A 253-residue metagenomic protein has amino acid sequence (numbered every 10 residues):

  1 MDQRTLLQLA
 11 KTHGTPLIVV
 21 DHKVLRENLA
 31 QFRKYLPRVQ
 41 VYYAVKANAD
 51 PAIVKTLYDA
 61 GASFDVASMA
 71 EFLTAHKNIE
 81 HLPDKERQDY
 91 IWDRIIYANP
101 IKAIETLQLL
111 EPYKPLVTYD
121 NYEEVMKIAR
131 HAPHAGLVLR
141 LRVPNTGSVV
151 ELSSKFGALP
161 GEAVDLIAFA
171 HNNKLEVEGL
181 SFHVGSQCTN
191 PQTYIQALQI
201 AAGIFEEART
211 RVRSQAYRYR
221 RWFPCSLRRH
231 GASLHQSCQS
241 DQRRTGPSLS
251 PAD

Functional and structural regions predicted by a protein language model:
M1-V117, Y122-R130, H134, N172 (+4 more regions): A charged N-terminal "starter" segment
V20, K102, E151-E162, T189-I200 (+1 more regions): Alpha-helix N-cap and loop-to-helix initiation/capping positions
V45-A47, V66, N99, Y119-N121 (+3 more regions): A cross-domain feature marking catalytic cores of carbohydrate-active enzymes and several ubiquitous metabolic/repair
V54, E111, R142-K155, G179-T193 (+1 more regions): Active-site-proximal beta-alpha loop/turn segments in soluble metabolic enzymes
E123-I128, S154-N173, T193-E206: Metal-dependent enolase-superfamily TIM-barrel catalytic cores that perform enediolate-based chemistry
N145, A170, K174, V184 (+3 more regions): Short, well-ordered alpha-helical segments in soluble proteins
T193-D253: C-terminal active-site-proximal or functional interface alpha/beta core segments in diverse enzymes
